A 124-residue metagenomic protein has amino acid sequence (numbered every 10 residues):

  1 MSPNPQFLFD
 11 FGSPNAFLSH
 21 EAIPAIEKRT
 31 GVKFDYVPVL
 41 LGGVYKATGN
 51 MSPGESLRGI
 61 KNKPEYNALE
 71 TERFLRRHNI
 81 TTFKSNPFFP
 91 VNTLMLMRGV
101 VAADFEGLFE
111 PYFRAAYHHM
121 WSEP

Functional and structural regions predicted by a protein language model:
M1-A22: Local sequence-structure signature of Cys/Sec-based thiol-disulfide redox active-site neighborhoods
L18-M120: Structural alpha/beta surface segment adjacent to cysteine/selenocysteine redox centers across thiol/disulfide enzymes
